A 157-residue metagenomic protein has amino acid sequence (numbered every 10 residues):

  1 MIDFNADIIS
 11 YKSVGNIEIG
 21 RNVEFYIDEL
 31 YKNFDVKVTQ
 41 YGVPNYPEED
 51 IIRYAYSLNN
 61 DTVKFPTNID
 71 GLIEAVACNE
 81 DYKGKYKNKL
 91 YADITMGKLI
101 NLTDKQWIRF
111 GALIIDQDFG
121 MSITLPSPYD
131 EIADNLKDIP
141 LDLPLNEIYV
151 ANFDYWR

Functional and structural regions predicted by a protein language model:
M1-R157: Short helix/turn-capping signatures at newly exposed starts of structured segments
